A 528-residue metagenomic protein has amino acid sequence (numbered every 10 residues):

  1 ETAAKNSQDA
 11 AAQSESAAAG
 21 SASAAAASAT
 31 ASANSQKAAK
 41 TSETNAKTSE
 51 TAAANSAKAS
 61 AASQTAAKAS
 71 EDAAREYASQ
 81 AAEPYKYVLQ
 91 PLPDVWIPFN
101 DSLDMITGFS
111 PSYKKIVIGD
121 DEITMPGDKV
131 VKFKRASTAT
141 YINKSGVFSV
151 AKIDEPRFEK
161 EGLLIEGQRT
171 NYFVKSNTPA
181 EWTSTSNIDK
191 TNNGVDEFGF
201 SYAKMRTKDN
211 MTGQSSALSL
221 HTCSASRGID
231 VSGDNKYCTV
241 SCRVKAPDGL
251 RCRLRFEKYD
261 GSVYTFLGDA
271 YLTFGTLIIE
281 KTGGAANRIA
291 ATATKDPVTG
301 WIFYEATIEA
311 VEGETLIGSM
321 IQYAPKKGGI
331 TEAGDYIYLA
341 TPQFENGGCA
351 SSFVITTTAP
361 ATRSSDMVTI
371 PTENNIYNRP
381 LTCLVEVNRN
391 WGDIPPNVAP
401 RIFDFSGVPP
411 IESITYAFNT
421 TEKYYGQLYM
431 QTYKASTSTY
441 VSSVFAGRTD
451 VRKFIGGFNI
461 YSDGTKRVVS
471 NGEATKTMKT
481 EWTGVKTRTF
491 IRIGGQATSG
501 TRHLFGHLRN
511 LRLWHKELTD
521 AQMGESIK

Functional and structural regions predicted by a protein language model:
T2-Q90, D94-I97, D104: Extended alpha-helical stalk/coiled-coil segments
A73-K528: Extracellular and organelle-lumenal recognition/adhesion modules and their flexible linkers in secreted
